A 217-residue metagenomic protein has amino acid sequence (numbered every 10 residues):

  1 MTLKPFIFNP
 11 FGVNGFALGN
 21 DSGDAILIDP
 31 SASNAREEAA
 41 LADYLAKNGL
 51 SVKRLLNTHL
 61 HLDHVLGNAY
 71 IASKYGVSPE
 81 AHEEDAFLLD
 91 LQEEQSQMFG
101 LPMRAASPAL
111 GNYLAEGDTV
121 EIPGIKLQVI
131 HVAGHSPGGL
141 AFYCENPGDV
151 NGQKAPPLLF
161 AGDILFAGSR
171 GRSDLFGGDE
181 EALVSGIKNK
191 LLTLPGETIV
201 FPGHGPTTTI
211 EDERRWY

Functional and structural regions predicted by a protein language model:
M1-N48, A141-N146, N151-Q153, P157-F160: Conserved beta-strand hairpin/beta-sheet module of binuclear metal-dependent hydrolase folds, prominently
T2-K4, S51, S78, N112 (+2 more regions): Conserved beta-strand segments of alpha/beta enzyme cores
K4-I7, G19, D29, A115 (+3 more regions): Residue-level detector of conserved, well-ordered beta-strand and adjacent loop positions that form binding/recognition
F6-F8, M103-R104, A109-G111, H131-A133: Short Gly/Pro-enriched turn/cap motifs at secondary-structure boundaries
G23, S51-V52, G76, A155 (+1 more regions): A general structural motif
I26, R54-L56, P79, L158-F160 (+1 more regions): Residue-level marker for buried hydrophobic side chains located in beta-strands that build the well-ordered beta-sheet
A32-S33, Q95-Q97, T119, I125-Y217: Metallo-beta-lactamase
S33-E38, A42-V120, P147-V150, R215-W216: Active-site HxH/HxHxD metal-binding segment of metal-dependent hydrolases
